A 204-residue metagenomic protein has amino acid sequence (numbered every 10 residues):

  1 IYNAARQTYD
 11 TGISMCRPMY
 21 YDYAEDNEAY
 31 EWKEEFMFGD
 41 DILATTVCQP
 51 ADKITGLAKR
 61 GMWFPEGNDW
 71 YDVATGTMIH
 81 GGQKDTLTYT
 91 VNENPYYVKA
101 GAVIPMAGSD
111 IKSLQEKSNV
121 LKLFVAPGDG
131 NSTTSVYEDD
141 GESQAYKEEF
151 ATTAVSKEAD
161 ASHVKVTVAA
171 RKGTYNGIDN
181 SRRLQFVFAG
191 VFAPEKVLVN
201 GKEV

Functional and structural regions predicted by a protein language model:
Y2-P194, G201: Catalytic core of carbohydrate-active enzymes
V204: Beta-strand-rich ligand-recognition modules
